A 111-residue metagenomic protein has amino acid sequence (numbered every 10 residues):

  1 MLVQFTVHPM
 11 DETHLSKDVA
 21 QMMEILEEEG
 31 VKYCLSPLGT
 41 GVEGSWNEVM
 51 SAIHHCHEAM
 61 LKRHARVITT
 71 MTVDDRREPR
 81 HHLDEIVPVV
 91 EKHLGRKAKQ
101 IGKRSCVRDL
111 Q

Functional and structural regions predicted by a protein language model:
M1-Q111: Charge-rich, low-complexity N-terminal segments
